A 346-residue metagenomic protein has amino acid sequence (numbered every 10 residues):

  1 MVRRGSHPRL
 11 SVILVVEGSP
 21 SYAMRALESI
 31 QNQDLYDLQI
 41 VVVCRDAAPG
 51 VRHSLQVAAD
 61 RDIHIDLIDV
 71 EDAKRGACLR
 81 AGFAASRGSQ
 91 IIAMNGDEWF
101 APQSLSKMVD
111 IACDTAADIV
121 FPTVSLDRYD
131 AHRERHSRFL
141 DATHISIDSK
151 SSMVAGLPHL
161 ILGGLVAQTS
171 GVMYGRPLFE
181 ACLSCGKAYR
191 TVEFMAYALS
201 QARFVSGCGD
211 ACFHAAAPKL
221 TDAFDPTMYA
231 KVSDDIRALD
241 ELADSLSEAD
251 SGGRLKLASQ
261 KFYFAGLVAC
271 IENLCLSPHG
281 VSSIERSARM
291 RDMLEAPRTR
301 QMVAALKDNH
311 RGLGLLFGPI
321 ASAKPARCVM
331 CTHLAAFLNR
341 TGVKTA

Functional and structural regions predicted by a protein language model:
M1-S29: N-proximal low-complexity "stem/linker" segments adjacent to membrane-targeting elements
P8-S11, Q39, E193: Cell-envelope/extracellular polymer assembly enzymes that use nucleotide-activated donors
Q31-D69: Acidic donor-binding segment of Leloir-type glycosyltransferases
V70-S86: Glycine-rich, basic loop-to-helix element that forms the pyrophosphate-binding segment of sugar-nucleotide handling
I91: Short aromatic/hydrophobic "clamp" motif used to bind/position activated sugar donors
E98, A116-A117, L276-A346: Membrane-interface aromatic/basic loop that binds lipid-linked glycans or pyrophosphate carriers, typified by
E98-C208, A215-M228: Donor-binding/catalytic cores of nucleotide-activated saccharide and glycerol-phosphate transferases/polymerases
D210-K219, A223-D250, A269, L276-T299: Catalytic core of nucleotide-sugar-dependent glycosyltransferases
